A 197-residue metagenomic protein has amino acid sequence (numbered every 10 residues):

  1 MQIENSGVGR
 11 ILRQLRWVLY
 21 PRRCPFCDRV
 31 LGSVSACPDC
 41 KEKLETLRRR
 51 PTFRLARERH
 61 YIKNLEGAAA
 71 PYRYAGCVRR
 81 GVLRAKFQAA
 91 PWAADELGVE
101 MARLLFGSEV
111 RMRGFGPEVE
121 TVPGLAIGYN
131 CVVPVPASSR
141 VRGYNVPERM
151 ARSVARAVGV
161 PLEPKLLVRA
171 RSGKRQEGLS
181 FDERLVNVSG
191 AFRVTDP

Functional and structural regions predicted by a protein language model:
M1-P197: Glycine-rich phosphate/pyrophosphate-handling loop used in enzymes and phosphotransfer proteins
